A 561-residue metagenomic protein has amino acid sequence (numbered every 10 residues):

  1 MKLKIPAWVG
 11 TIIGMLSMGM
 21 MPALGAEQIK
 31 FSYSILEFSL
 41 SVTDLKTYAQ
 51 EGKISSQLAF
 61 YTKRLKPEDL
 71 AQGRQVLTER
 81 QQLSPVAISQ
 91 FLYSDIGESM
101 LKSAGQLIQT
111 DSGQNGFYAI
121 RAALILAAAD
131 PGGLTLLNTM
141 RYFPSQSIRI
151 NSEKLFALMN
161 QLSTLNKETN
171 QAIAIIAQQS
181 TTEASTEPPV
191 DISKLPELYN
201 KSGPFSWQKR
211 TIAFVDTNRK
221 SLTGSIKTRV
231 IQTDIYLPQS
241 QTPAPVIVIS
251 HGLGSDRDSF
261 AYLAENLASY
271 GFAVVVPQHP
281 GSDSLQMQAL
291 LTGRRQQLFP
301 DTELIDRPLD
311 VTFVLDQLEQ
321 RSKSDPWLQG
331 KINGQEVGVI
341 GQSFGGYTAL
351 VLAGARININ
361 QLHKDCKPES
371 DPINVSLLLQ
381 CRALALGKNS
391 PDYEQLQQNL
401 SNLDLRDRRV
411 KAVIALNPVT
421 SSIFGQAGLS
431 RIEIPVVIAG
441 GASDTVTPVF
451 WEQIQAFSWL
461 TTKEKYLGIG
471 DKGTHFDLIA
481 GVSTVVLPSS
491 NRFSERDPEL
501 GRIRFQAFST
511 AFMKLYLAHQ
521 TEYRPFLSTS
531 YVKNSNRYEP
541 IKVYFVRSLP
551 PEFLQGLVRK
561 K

Functional and structural regions predicted by a protein language model:
A49-I192: Mature extracellular/secreted ectodomains of secretory-pathway proteins
A184-T242: N-terminal cap/lid segment of alpha/beta-hydrolase-fold proteins
P243-G252: Short beta-strand element of the alpha/beta-hydrolase
G252, G341-A349: Gly/Ala-rich beta-loop-alpha elbow adjacent to hydrolase catalytic centers
G254, D258-A261, N266, V275-L309 (+1 more regions): Cap/lid segment of the alpha/beta-hydrolase catalytic domain
Q296-G334, C366-A385, Q395-N399: Alpha/beta-hydrolase active-site loop
D316-E319, G346-N358: Short glycine-enriched nucleophile-adjacent loop and the immediately C-terminal alpha-helix near the catalytic center
S430-R502: Active-site-adjacent alpha-helix of alpha/beta-hydrolase-fold enzymes
